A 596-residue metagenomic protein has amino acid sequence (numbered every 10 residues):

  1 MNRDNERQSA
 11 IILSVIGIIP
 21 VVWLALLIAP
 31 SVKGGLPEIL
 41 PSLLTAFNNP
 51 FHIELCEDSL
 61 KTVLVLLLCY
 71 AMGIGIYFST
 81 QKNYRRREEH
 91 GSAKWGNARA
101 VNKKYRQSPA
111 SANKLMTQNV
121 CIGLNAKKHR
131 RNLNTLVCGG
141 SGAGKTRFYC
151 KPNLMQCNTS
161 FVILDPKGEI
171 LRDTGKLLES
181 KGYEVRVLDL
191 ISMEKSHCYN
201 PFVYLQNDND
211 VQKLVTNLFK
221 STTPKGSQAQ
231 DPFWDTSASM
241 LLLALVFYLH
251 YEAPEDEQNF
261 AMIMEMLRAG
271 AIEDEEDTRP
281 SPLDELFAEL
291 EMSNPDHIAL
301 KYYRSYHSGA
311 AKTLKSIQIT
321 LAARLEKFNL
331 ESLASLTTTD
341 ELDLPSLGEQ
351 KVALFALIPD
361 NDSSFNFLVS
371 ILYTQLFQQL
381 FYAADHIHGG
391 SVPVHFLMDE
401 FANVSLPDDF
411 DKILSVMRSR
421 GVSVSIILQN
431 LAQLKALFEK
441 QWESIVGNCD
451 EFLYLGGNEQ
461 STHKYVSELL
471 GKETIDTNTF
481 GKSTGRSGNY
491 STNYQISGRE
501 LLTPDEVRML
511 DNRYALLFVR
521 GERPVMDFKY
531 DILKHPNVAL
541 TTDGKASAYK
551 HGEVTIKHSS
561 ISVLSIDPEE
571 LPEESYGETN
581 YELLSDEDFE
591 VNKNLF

Functional and structural regions predicted by a protein language model:
M1-A143, R147-C150, Q495, L595-F596: Basic- and hydrophobic-enriched, low-structure N-terminal and domain-boundary segments that flank ATP-binding catalytic
M1-Q8, L55-S111, P280-Y306, I319-A356 (+1 more regions): Short, charged N-terminal helix-start/capping segments
P20, P37-E38, K94, A126 (+8 more regions): Polar low-complexity intrinsically disordered regions enriched in Ser/Thr and small residues
T45-P50, L60-N113, D208-L218, M266-A269 (+3 more regions): Short alpha-helical interface patches
H52-C56, C69, N83, K104 (+11 more regions): Intrinsically disordered, low-complexity N-terminal regions enriched in serine/proline/glycine with scattered basic
R131-V422, L437, Q441, G447 (+3 more regions): P-loop NTPase motor domains
L414-V416, R420-L516: Conserved ATP-driven motor cores of ASCE-family P-loop NTPases powering translocation/secretion/packaging/pilus
